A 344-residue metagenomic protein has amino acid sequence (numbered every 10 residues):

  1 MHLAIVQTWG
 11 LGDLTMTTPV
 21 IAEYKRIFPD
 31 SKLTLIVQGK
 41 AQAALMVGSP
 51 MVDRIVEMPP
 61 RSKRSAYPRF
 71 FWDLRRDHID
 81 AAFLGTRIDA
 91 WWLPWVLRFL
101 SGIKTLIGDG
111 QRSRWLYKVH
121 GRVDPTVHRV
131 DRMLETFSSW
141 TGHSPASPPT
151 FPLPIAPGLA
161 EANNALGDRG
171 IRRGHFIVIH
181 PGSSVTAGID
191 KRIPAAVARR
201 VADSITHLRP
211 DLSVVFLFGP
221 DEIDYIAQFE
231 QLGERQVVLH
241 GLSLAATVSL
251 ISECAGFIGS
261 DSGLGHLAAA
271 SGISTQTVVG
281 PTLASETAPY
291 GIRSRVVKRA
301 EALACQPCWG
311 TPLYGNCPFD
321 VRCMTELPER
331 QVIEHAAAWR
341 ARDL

Functional and structural regions predicted by a protein language model:
M1-L344: Catalytic machinery of carbohydrate-active enzymes, primarily nucleotide-sugar-dependent glycosyltransferases
